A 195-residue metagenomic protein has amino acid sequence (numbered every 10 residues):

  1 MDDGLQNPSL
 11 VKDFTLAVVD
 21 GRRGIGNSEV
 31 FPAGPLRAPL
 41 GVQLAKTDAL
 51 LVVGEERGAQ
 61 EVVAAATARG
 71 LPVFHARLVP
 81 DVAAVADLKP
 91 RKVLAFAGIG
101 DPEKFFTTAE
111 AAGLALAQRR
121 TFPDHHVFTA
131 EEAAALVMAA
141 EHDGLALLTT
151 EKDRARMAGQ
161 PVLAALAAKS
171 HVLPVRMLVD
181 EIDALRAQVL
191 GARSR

Functional and structural regions predicted by a protein language model:
M1-D3, H75, T149: General beta-strand structural signal in soluble alpha/beta enzymes
M1-R69: Phosphate/Mg2+-binding loops and adjacent switch elements in nucleotide/diphosphate-handling enzyme cores
N7-K12, V63-A66, V85-A86, M157-A165: Short loop/helix-cap segments at secondary-structure boundaries that form the rim of catalytic
G21-R22, D48-E61, A76-V82, F96-D101 (+3 more regions): G-domain G4 guanine-recognition motif of GTPases
P32-R37, V42-A49, A76-R77, A167-R195: Ser/Thr/Gly-rich flexible loops in soluble cytosolic domains mediating phosphotransfer, phosphorylation
T47, R91-L94, D143-A146: Short active-site oxyanion
A84-A130, I182, R186-G191, R195: Redox- and metal-dependent alpha/beta enzyme cores, enriched for Fe-S-associated oxidoreductases and cofactor-handling
P102-A158, V162, A167, H171: A C-terminal functional module that forms or caps the active site or interfaces directly with catalytic machinery
